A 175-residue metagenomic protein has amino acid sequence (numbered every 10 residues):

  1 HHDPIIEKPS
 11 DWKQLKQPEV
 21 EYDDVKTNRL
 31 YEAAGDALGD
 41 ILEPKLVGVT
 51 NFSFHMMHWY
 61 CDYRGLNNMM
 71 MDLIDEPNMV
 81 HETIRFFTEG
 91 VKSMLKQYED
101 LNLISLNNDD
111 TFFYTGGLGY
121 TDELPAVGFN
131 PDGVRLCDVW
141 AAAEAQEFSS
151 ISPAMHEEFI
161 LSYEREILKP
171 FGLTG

Functional and structural regions predicted by a protein language model:
H1-Q17: Well-ordered mid-protein domain cores that form the structural environment of catalytic cofactors
P18-G175: Active-site loop segments of alpha/beta catalytic cores
